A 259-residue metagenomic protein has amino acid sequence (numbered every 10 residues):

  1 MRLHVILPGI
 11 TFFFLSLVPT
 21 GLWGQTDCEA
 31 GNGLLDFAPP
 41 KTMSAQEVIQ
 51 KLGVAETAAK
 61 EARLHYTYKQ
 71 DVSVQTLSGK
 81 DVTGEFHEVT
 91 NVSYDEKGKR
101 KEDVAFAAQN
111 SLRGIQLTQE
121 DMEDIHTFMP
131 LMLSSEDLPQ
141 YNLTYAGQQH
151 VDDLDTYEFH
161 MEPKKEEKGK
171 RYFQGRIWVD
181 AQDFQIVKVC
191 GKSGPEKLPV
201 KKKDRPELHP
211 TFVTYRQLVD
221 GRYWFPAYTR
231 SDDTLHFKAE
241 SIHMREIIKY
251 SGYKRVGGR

Functional and structural regions predicted by a protein language model:
M1-T11: Bacterial N-terminal signal peptides that target proteins for export
T11-F12, L22: Cleavable N-terminal signal peptides
F14-S16: Generic detector of N-terminal low-structure segments
Q25-F173, Q182-V187, K192-P210, L218-P226 (+1 more regions): Structured extracytoplasmic
